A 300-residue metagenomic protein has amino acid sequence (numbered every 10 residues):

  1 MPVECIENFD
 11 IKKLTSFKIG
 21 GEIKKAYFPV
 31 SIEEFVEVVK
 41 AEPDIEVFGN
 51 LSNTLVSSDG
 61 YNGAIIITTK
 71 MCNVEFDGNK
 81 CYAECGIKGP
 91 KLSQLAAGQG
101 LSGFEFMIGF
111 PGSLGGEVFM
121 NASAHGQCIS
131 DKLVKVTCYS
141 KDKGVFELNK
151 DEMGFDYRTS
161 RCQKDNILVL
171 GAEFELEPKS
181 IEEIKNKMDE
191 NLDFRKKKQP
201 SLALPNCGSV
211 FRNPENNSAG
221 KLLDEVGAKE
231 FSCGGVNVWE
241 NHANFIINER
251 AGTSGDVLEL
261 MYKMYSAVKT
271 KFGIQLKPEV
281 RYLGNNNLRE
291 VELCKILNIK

Functional and structural regions predicted by a protein language model:
M1-F48, C294-K300: N-terminal, positively charged, Ser/Thr/Ala/Gly-biased leader segments that form transit/presequence-like amphipathic
I6, K13, T54, Y139-E259 (+2 more regions): Phosphate/pyrophosphate- and phosphate-bearing ligand-binding catalytic cores of soluble enzymes
F17-G20, V47-G49, V56-D59, E75-F76 (+7 more regions): Solvent-exposed alpha-helices and their adjacent loops that cap or buttress functional pockets in soluble metabolic
G20, A26-E33, L55-N73, F119-K150 (+1 more regions): Structural signature of FAD isoalloxazine-binding scaffolds in flavoprotein oxidoreductases
E22-V39, K80-G100: A short, flexible low-complexity segment enriched in Lys/Arg and Gly/Pro that occurs in N-terminal basic tails
F35-D44, K91-I108, D193-K196, S201: Short, hydrophobic/aliphatic alpha-helical segments
F48-N53, C85, E249: Glycine-rich beta-strand-to-loop/alpha-helix junction loops that act as flexible
A97-Q99, E105-V134, S140, N206: A gly/ser-rich beta-alpha-beta helix-loop segment of oxidoreductase catalytic cores
